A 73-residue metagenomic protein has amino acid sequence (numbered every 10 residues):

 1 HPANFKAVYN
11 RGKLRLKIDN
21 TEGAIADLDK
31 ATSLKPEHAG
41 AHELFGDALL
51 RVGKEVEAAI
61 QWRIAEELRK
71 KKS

Functional and structural regions predicted by a protein language model:
A3, I18-K30, V52-I64: Structural signature of tandem alpha-helical TPR/SEL1-like repeats, specifically the intra-repeat loop/turn
F5-K6, T21, A39-G40: Helix-start (N-cap) detector for alpha-helical repeat units in TPR-like alpha-solenoids, especially tetratricopeptide
A39, F45-G46, A58, A65: Heptad-repeat amphipathic alpha-helical coiled-coil interaction surface used for oligomerization/assembly
